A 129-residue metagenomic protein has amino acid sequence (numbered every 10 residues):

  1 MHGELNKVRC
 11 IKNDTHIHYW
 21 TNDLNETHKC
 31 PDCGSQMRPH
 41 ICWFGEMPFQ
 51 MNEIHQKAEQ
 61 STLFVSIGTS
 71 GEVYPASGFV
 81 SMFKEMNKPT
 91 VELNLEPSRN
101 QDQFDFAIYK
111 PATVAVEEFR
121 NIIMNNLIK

Functional and structural regions predicted by a protein language model:
M1-K129: Conserved catalytic alpha/beta core of Sir2/sirtuin-type deacylases, generalized to analogous enzyme cores that bind
